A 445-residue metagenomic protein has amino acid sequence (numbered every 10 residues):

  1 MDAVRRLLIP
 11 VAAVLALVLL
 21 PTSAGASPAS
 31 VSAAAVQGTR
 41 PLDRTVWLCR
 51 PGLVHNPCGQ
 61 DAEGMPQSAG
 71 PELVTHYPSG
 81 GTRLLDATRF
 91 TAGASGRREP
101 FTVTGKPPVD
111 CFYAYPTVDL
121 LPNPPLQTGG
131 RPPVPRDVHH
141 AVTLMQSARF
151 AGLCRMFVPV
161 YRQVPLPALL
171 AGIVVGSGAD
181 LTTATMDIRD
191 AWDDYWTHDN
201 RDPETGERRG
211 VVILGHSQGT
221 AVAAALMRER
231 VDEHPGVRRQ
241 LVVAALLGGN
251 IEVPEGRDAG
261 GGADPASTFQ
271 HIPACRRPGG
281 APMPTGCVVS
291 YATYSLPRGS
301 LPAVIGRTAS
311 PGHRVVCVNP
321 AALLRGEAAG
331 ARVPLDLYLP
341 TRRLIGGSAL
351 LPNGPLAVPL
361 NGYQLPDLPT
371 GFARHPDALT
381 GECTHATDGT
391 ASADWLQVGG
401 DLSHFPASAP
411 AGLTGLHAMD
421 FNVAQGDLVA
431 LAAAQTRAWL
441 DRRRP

Functional and structural regions predicted by a protein language model:
R5-I9, A13-A148: Flexible, membrane-associating and regulatory peripheral segments of lipid-active enzymes
P51-V54, Q60-D61, Q67-E72, T104-P107 (+2 more regions): Active-site catalytic motif of lipid deacylating hydrolases and related acyltransferases
F112, V212-G215, V243-L247: Extended hydrophobic secondary-structure segments that form protein cores and membrane-embedded regions
T117-V118, S217, N250: Residue-level signal for short, function-critical loop segments
T143, A223-V231: Short, well-ordered amphipathic alpha-helices
P165-A168, A221, I251-E255: Short, well-ordered, mixed-charge alpha-helical segments that flank or form enzyme active sites
T182-E207, R228-A411, G415-M419, Q425 (+3 more regions): Surface cap/lid and interfacial helix-loop subdomains adjacent to catalytic sites that gate substrate access
L214-G219, A223: Gly/Ala-rich beta-loop-alpha elbow adjacent to hydrolase catalytic centers
